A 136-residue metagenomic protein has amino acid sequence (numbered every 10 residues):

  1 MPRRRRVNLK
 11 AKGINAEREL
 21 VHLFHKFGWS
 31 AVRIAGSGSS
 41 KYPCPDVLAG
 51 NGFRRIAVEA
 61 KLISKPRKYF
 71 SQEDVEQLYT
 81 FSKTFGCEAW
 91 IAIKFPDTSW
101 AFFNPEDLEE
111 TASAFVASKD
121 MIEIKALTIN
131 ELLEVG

Functional and structural regions predicted by a protein language model:
M1-G36: Acidic-basic catalytic patches of nuclease active cores, encompassing PD-(D/E)XK and other metal-cofactor nuclease
V7-A11, E88, K94-G136: Domain-level recognition of nuclease-like catalytic cores that cleave nucleotide substrates
L20, P43, D74-L78: Amphipathic alpha-helical interface surfaces
F24, V47-S64: Conserved catalytic cores of phosphodiester-cleaving nucleases, focusing on short active-site segments
F27-G52: Active-site metal-binding core of divalent-cation-utilizing nuclease and nuclease-like domains
A35-S37, I93-P96: Acidic carboxylate-rich catalytic motifs and surrounding loops in phosphoryl-/glycosyl-chemistry enzymes
Y42-C44, F53-A57, E73, T84-G86: Short connector loops at helix/strand junctions that flank enzyme active sites, especially segments positioning acidic
I63-K94: Short, charged, amphipathic alpha-helix that recurs within catalytic cores of restriction-modification and other
